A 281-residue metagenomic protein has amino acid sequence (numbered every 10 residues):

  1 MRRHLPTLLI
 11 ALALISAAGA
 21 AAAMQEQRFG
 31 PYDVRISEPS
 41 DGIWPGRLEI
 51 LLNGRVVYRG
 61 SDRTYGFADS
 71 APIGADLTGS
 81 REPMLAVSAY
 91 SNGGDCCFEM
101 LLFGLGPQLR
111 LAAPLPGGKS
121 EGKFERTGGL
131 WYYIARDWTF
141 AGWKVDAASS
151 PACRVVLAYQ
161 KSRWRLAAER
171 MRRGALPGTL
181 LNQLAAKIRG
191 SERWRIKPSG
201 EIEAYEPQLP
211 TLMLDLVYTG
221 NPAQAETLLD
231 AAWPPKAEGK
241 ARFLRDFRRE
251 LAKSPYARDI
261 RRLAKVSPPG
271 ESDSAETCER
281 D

Functional and structural regions predicted by a protein language model:
M1-H4: Positively charged n-region of N-terminal signal peptides that target proteins for export
T7-A17: Bacterial N-terminal signal peptides
A21-G42, Y132-D281: Acidic, small-residue rich beta-repeat scaffolds with periodic aromatic anchors
F29-I36, D76-S91, R126-F140: Acidic/hydrophobic-patterned starts of short beta strands in beta-sheet-rich repeat architectures
I36-Y65, S80: N-terminal, Lys/Arg-enriched amphipathic/low-complexity engagement segments that precede the first folded domain
E49-D62, L101-L115, A158-A168: Surface-exposed loop/turn elements that mediate protein-protein interactions on large endomembrane-trafficking
T64-Y65, P116-E121, E169-G178: Short, solvent-exposed aromatic-acidic interface loops
F67-A75, G117-E125: Repeated scaffold domains used in trafficking and secretory/extracellular systems, primarily beta-propellers
